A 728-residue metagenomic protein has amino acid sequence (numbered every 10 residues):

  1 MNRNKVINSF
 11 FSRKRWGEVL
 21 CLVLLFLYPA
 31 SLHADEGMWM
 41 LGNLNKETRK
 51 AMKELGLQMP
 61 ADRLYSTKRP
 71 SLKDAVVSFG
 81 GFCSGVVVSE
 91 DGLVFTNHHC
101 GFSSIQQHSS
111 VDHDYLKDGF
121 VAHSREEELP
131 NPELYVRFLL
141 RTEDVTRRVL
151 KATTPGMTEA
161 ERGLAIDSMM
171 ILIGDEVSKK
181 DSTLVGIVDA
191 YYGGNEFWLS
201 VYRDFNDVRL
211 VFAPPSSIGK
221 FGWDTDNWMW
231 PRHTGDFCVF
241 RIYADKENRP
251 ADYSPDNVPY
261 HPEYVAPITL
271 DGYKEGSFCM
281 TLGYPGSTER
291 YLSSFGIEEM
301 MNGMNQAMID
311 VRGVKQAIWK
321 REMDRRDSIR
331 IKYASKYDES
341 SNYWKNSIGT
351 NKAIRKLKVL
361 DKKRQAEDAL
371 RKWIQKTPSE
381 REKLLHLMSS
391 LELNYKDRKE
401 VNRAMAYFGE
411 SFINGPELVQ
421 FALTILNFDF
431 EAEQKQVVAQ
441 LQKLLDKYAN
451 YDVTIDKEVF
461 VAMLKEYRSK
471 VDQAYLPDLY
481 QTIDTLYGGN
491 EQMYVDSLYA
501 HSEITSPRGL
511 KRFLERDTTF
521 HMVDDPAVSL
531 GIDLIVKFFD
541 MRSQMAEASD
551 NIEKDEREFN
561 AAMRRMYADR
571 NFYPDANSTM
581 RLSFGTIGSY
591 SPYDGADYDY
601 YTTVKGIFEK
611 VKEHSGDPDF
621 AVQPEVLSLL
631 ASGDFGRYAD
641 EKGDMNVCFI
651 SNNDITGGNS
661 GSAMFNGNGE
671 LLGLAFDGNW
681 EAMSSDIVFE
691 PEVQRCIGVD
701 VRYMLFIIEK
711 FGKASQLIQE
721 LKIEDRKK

Functional and structural regions predicted by a protein language model:
M1-E36: Bacterial Sec-dependent N-terminal signal peptides
P29-K728: Terminal presequence/propeptide segments associated with secretion/organelle targeting and zymogen/polyprotein
